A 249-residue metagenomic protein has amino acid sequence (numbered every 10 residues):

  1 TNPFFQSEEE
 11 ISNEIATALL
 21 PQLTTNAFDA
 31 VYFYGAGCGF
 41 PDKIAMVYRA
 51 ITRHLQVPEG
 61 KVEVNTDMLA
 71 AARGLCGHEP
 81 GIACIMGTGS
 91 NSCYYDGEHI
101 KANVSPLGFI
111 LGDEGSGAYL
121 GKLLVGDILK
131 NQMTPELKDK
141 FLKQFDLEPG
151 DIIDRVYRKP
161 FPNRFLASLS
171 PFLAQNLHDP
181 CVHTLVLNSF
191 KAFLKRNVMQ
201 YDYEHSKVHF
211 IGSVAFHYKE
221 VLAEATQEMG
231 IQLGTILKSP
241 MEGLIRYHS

Functional and structural regions predicted by a protein language model:
T1-V31, R53-H54, G74-I82, L123-S249: ATP-binding/phosphotransfer module of carbohydrate and carboxylate kinases, centering on a glycine-rich
Y34, C93, A174: Residues in well-ordered beta-strands of folded domains
A36-G39, S213-A215: Short, internal active-site loops enriched in acidic
C38-E136: Phosphate-binding/catalytic loop of phosphoryl-transfer enzymes
